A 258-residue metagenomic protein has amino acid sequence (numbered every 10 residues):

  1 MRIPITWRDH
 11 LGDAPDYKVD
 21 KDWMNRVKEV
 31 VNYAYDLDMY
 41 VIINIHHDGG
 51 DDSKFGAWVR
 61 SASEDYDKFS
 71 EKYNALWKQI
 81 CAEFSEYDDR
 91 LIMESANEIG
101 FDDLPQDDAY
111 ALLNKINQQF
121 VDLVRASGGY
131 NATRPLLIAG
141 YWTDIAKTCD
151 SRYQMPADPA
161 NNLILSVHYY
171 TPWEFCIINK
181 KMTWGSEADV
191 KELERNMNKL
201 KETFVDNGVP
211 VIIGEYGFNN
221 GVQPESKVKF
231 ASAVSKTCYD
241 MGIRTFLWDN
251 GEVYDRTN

Functional and structural regions predicted by a protein language model:
M1, I5, L11-S95, L112-G128 (+1 more regions): An active-site-proximal structural segment forming one wall of the substrate-binding cleft that immediately precedes
P4-T6, H46-G49, G140-W142, F246-Y254: Short, solvent-exposed turn/loop segments enriched in Gly/Ser/Thr/Pro and often Arg
W7-L11, G49-D51, I99, T171-W173 (+1 more regions): Feature marks short, surface-exposed loop/turn motifs that line or immediately flank catalytic pockets and channel
D9-L11, Y17-K21, G100-D103, W142-K147 (+3 more regions): Acidic-and-aromatic substrate-binding clefts and catalytic sites of carbohydrate-active enzymes
D20, V59-A62, Y153-P156, T183 (+2 more regions): Short, hinge-like loop/turn segments at secondary-structure boundaries
S61-S70, T183-R195: A short acidic, glycine-rich active-site loop that binds or catalyzes chemistry on phosphate/adenosine moieties
D67-K181, N196-N219, D240-I243: Active-site region of glycoside hydrolase catalytic domains
E187-N258: Substrate-binding cleft of secreted/luminal carbohydrate-active enzymes
